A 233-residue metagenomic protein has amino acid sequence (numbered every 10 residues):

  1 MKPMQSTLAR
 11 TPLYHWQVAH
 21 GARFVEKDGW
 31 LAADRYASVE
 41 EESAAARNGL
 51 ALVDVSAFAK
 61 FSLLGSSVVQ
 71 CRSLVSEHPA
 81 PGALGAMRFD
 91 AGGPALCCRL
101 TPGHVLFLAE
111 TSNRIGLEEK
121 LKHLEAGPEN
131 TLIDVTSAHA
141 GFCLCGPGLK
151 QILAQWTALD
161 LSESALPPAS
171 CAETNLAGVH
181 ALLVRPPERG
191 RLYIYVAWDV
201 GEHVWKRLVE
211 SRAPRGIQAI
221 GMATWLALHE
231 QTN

Functional and structural regions predicted by a protein language model:
M1-N233: Basic, glycine/lysine-rich polyanion-binding surfaces/domains
